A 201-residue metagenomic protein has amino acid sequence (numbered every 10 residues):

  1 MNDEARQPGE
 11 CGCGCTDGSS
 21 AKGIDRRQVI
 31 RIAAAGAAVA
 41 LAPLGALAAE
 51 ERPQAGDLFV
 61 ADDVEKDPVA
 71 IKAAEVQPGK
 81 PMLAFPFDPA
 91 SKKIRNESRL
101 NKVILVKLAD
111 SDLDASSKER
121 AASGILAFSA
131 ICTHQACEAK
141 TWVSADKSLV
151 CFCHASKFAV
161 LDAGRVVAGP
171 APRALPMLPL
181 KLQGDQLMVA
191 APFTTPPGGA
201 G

Functional and structural regions predicted by a protein language model:
M1-I24: N-terminal secretory signal peptides
A5-G9, L126, I131, A145-K147: Processing junctions and N-termini across compartments
G23-Q28, V39-D57: N-terminal twin-arginine translocation
A33-A37: Sec-dependent signal peptide hydrophobic core
A49-I131, A136-T141, L182-G201: N-terminal pre-ligand scaffold of iron-sulfur
T133-K140, S144-S156, L161-A174: Acidic, glycine-rich flexible loop segments
F158-G199: Short Fe-S-cluster ligation motifs
